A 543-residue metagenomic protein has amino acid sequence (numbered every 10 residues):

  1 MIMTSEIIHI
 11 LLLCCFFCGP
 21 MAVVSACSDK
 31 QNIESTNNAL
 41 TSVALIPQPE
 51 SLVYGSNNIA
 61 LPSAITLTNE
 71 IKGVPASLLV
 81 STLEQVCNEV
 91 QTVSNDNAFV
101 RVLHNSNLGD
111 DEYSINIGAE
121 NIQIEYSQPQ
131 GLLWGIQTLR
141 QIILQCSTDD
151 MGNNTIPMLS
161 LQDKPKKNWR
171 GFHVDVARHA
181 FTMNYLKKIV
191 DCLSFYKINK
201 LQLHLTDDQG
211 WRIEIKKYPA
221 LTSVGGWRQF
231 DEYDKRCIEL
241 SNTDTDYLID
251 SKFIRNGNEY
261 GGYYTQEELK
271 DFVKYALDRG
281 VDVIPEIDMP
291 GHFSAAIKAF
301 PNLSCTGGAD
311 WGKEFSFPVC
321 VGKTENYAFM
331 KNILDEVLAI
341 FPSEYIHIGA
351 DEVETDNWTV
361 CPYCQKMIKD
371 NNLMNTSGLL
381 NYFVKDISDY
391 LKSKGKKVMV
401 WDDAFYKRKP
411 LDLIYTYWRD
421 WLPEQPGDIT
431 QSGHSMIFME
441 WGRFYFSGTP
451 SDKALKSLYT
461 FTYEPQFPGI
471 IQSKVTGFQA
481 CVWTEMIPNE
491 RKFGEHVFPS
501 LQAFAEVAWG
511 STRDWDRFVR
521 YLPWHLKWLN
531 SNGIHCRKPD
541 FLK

Functional and structural regions predicted by a protein language model:
M1-A39: Bacterial Sec-dependent N-terminal signal peptides
C27-R170, K397-D402, W524-K543: Acidic, contiguous N-terminal accessory segments
L108, E112-P318, T324-Y327, E336-Y345 (+3 more regions): Feature activates predominantly on carbohydrate-active enzymes
R170-V174, L201-L203, V283-I287, I346-I348 (+4 more regions): Hydrophobic faces of well-ordered beta-strands that scaffold small-molecule active sites in alpha/beta enzyme cores
A177, T206-G210, D288-H292, D351-V353 (+4 more regions): Active-site beta-loop-alpha junctions enriched in small/polar residues
A296, P301, D310-D412, D420-W421 (+1 more regions): Active-site neighborhood of glycoside hydrolase catalytic domains
V398-D403, R408-L413, R419-K543: Flexible, acidic glycine-rich loops studded with aromatic residues
